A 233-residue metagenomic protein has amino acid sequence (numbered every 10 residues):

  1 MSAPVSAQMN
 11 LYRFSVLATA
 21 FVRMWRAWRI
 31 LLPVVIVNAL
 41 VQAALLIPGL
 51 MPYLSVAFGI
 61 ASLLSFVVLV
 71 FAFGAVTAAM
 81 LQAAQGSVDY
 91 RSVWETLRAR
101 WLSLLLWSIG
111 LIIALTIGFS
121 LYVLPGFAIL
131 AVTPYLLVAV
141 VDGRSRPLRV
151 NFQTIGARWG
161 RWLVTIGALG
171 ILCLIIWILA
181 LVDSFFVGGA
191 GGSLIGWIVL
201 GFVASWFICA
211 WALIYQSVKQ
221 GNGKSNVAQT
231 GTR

Functional and structural regions predicted by a protein language model:
M1-R233: Hydrophobic alpha-helical membrane segments
